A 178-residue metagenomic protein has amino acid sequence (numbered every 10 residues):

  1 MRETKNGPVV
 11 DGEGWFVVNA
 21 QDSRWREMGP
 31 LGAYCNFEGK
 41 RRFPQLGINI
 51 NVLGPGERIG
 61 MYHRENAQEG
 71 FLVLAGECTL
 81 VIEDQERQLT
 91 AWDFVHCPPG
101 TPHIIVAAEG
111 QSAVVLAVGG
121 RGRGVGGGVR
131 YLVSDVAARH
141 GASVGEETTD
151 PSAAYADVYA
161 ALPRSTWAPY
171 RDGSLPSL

Functional and structural regions predicted by a protein language model:
M1-Q45, V136-L178: A short, N-terminal "cap"/entry segment at the start of jelly-roll beta-barrel domains of the cupin/DSBH fold
M28-N36, N49-E65, P99: Conserved short histidine dyad/triad with adjacent acidic residue
Q45-P55, H63-V81, V118-G122: Short, conserved beta-strand element in jelly-roll/cupin
I59, I82-R87, V129: Short beta-strand segments
G70, D84-G100: Short acidic-glycine-tyrosine-enriched beta hairpin
T79, P99-G126: Ligand-binding loop in jelly-roll beta-barrel domains
G122-G141: Conserved, surface-exposed functional patches that form binding/active-site neighborhoods
